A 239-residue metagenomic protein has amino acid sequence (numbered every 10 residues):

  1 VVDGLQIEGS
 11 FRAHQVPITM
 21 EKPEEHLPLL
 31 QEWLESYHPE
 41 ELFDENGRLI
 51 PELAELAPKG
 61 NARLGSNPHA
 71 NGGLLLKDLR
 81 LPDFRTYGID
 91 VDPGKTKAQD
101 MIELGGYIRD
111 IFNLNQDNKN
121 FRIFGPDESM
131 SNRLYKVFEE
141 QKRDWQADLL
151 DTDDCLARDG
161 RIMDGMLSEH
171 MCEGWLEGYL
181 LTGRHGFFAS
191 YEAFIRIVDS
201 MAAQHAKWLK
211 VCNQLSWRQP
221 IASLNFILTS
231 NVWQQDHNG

Functional and structural regions predicted by a protein language model:
V1-S66: Glycine/aspartate-rich loop-and-adjacent alpha/beta segment that forms the canonical ThDP
P39-G239: Thiamine diphosphate
